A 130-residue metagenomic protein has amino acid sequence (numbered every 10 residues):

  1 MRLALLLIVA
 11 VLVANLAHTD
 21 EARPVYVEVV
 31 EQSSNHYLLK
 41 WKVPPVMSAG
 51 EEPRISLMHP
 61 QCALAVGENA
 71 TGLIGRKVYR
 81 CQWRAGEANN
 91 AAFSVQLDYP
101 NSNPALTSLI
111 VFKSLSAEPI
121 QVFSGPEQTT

Functional and structural regions predicted by a protein language model:
M1-L5: Positively charged n-region of N-terminal signal peptides that target proteins for export
L6-L7, A17: Cleavable N-terminal signal peptides
H18-T130: Histidine-/acidic- and/or cysteine-rich, low-complexity loops and terminal segments associated with membrane
